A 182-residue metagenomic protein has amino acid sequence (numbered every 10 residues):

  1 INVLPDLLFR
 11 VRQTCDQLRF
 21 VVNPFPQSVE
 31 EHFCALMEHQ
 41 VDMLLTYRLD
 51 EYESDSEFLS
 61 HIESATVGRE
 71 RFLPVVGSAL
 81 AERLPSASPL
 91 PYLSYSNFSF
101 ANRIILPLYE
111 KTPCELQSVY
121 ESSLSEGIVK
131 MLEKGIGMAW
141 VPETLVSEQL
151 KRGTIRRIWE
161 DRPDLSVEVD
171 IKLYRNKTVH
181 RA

Functional and structural regions predicted by a protein language model:
I1-E53: Central regulatory/effector-binding core of bacterial HTH transcription factors
L8-D16, N102-E115: Ligand-binding cleft/hinge of the Venus flytrap
R19-Q27, E115-L124: Short beta-strand-to-loop elements that line the ligand-binding cleft of bilobed periplasmic-binding protein-like
A35-M37, K130-G135, L173: Hydrophobic residues within well-ordered alpha-helices
R48-E57, I128-R157: A ligand-binding cleft/hinge motif common to bilobed small-molecule-binding domains
I62-A65, R69-P74, L80, L90 (+2 more regions): Small-molecule pocket liners
E82, L90-T112: Secondary-structure junction motif
W159-A182: A late-sequence structural motif
